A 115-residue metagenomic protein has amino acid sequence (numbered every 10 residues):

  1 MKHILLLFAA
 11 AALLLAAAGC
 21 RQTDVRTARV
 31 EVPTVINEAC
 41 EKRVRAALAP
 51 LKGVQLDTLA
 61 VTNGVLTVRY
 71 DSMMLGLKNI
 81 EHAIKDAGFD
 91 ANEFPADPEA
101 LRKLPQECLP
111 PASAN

Functional and structural regions predicted by a protein language model:
M1-I4: Positively charged n-region of N-terminal signal peptides that target proteins for export
A9-L14: Hydrophobic helical h-region of N-terminal Sec-dependent signal peptides in bacterial secretory/periplasmic proteins
L15-G19: C-terminal motif of bacterial Sec signal peptides marking the signal peptidase cleavage site
C20-V32: Bacterial Sec signal peptide processing site at the extreme N-terminus
A28-V30, I36-N79: Post-signal-peptide N-terminal segment of Sec-exported extracytoplasmic proteins
G88-A100: Conserved short beta-strand edge segments in small beta-sheet-based binding/regulatory domains
R102-N115: Short, low-order "capping/linker" segments at domain edges
